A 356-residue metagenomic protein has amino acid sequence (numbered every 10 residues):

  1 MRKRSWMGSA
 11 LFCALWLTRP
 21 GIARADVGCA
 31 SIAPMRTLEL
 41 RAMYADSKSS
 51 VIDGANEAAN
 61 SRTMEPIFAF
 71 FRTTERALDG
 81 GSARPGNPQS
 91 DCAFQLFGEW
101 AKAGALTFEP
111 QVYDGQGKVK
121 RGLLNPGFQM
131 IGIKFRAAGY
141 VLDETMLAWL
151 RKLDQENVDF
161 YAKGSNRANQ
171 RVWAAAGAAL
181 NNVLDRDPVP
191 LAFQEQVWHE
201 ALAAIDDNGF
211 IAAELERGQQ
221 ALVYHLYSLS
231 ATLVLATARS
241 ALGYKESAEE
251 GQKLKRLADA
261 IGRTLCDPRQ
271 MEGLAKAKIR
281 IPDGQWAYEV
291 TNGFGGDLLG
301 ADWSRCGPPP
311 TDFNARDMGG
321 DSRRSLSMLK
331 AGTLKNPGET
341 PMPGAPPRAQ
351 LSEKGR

Functional and structural regions predicted by a protein language model:
M1-A10, T18: Bacterial N-terminal signal peptides that target proteins for export
L15-I22: C-terminal segment of classical bacterial N-terminal signal peptides
R24-G164, V172, A176, A238 (+1 more regions): Extracellular glycan-targeting catalytic surfaces
D154, D159-A174, N181-V183, D187-P188 (+1 more regions): Extended amphipathic alpha-helical interaction segments
A176-A179, L233: Regular secondary-structure segments
D185, V189-L191, E195-E272: Long, repeat-rich segments with strong aromatic
